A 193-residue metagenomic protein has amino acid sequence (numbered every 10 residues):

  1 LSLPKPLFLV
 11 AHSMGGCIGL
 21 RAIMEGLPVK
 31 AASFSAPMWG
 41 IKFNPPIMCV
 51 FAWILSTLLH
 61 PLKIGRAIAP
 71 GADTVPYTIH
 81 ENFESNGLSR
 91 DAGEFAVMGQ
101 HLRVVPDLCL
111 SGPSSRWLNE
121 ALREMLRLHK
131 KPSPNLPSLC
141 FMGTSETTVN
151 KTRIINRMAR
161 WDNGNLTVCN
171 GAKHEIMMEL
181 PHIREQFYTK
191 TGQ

Functional and structural regions predicted by a protein language model:
S2-S13: Alpha/beta-hydrolase fold nucleophile elbow
P4, V29-K30, G164: Core-facing hydrophobic residues within beta-strands of well-ordered domains
A11-G16, G143: Conserved alpha/beta-hydrolase "nucleophile elbow" surrounding the catalytic nucleophile
M14, I18-C109: Alpha/beta-hydrolase-fold enzymes
C109-K131: Active-site nucleophile elbow and catalytic-triad environment of alpha/beta-hydrolase enzymes
P134, C140-M142: Short beta-strand/loop motif that positions the catalytic acidic residue of the alpha/beta-hydrolase fold
T147-R153: Conserved alpha/beta-hydrolase "acid-adjacent" motif
N165, N170-Q193: Catalytic active-site module of serine/aspartate enzymes centered on a nucleophile-bearing elbow/loop
